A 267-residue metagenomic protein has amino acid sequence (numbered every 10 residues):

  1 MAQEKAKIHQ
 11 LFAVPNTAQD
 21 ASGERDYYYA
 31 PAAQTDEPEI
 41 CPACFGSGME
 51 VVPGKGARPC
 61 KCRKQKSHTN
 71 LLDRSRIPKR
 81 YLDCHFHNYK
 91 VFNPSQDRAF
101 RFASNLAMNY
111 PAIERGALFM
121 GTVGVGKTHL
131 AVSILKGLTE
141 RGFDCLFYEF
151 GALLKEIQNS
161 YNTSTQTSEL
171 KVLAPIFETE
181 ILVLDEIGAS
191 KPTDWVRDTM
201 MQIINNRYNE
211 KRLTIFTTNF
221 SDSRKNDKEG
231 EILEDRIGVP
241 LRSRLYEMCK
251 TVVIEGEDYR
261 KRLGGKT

Functional and structural regions predicted by a protein language model:
M1-R98, R262-T267: A short, basic N-terminal segment
K90-A117: Pre-Walker A (pre-P-loop) alpha-helix and adjacent loop at the N terminus of AAA/AAA+ ATPase modules, a conserved
P94-A103, T139-E178, K191-D194: Short glycine-rich substrate-engagement loop in P-loop NTPases that contacts/grips substrate
I113-A131: Walker A/P-loop nucleotide-binding motif
H129-F143: P-loop NTPase Walker A phosphate-binding motif
F143-D144, E178-I181, E210-F216: Loop/turn-to-beta-strand initiation segments
L153-S160, I187-T267: Replace "adjacent to P-loop NTPase cores in ATP/GTP-dependent enzymes" with "adjacent to NTP-binding cores
